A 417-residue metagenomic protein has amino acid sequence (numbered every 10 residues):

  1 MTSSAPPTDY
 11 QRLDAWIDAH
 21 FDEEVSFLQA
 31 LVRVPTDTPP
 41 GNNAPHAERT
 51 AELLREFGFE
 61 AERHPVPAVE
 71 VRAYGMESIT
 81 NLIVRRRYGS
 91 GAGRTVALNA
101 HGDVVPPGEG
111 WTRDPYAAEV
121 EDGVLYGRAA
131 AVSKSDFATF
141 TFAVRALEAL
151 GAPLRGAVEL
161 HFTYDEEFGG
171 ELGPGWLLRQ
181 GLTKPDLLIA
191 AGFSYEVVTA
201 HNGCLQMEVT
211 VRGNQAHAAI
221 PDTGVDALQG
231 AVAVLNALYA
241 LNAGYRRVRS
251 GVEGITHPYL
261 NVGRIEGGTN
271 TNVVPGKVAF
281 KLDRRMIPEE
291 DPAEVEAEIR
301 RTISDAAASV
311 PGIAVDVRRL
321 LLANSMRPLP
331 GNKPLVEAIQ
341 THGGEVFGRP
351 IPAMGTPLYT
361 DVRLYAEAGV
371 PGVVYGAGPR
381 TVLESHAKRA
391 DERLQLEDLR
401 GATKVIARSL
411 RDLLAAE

Functional and structural regions predicted by a protein language model:
M1-R12, T36, R72-A73, A92 (+3 more regions): Metal-dependent amide/peptide-bond hydrolase catalytic core, centered on the "pita-bread" metallohydrolase fold
T2-L125, A146-L154: Acidic/His- and Gly-rich active-site-bordering loop/insert found across diverse amide/peptide-bond hydrolases
E62, V96-L98, H161, L187-I189 (+3 more regions): Hydrophobic/aromatic beta-strand patches that form the interior of the parallel beta-sheet core in alpha/beta enzyme
P115-A130, R212-G213, A387-K388: Glycine/charged-rich beta-loop-alpha catalytic/anionic-binding loops adjacent to active sites
L125, S133-Q206, L414-E417: Acidic/histidine-rich catalytic neighborhood of metal-dependent amide-processing enzymes
